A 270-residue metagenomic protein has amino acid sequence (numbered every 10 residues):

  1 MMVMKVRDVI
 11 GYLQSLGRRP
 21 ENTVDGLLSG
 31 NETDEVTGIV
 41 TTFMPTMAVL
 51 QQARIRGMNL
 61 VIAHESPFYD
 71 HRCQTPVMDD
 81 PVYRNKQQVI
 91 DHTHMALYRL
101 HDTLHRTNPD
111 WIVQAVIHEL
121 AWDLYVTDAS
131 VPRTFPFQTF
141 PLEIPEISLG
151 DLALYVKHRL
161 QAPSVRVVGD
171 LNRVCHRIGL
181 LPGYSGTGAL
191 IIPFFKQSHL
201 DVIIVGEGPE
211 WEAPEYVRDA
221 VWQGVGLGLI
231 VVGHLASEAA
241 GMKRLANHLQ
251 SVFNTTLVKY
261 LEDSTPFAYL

Functional and structural regions predicted by a protein language model:
M1-L270: Hydrophobic structural segments
